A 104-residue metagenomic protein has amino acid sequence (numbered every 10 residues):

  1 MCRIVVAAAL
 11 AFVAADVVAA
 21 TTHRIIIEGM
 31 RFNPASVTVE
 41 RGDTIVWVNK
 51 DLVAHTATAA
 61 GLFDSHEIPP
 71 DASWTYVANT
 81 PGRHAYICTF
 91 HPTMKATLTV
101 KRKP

Functional and structural regions predicted by a protein language model:
C2, A8, A14-P104: Extracytoplasmic copper-binding redox domains, predominantly the cupredoxin/blue-copper superfamily
